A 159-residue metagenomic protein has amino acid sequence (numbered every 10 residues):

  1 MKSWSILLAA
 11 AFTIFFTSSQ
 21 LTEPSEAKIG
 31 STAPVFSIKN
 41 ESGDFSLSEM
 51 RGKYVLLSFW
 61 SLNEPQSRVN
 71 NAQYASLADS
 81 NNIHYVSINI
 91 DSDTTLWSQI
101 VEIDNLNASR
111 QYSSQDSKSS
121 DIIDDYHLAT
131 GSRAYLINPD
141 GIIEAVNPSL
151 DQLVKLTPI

Functional and structural regions predicted by a protein language model:
M1-A27: Bacterial Sec-dependent N-terminal signal peptides
Q20-S46: N-terminal "domain-start" segment that seeds a small globular fold
F45-S48, E144: Generic structural signal for well-ordered beta-strand positions
R51-Y74: Conserved redox-active cysteine motifs that mediate thiol-disulfide chemistry, especially di-cysteine Cys-X(1-2)-Cys
L56-L57, Y85, A134: Hydrophobic beta-strand anchors of alpha/beta hydrolase catalytic cores
Q66-D104, K118-I122: Structural microenvironment flanking redox-active thiols in thiol-disulfide oxidoreductases
S98, E102-P139: Short, internal strand/loop/helix patches that form the active-site neighborhood or redox-interaction surface
T130-I159: Thiol-/selenol-based redox modules, centered on thioredoxin-like and closely related oxidoreductase domains
